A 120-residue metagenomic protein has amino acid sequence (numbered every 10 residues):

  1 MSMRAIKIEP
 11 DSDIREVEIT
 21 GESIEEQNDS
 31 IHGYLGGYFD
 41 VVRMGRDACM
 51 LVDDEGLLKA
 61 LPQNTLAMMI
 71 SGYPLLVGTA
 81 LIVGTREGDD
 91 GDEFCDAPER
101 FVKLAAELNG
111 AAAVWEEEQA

Functional and structural regions predicted by a protein language model:
S2-A120: Domain-length accessory/inserted modules outside core catalytic folds
